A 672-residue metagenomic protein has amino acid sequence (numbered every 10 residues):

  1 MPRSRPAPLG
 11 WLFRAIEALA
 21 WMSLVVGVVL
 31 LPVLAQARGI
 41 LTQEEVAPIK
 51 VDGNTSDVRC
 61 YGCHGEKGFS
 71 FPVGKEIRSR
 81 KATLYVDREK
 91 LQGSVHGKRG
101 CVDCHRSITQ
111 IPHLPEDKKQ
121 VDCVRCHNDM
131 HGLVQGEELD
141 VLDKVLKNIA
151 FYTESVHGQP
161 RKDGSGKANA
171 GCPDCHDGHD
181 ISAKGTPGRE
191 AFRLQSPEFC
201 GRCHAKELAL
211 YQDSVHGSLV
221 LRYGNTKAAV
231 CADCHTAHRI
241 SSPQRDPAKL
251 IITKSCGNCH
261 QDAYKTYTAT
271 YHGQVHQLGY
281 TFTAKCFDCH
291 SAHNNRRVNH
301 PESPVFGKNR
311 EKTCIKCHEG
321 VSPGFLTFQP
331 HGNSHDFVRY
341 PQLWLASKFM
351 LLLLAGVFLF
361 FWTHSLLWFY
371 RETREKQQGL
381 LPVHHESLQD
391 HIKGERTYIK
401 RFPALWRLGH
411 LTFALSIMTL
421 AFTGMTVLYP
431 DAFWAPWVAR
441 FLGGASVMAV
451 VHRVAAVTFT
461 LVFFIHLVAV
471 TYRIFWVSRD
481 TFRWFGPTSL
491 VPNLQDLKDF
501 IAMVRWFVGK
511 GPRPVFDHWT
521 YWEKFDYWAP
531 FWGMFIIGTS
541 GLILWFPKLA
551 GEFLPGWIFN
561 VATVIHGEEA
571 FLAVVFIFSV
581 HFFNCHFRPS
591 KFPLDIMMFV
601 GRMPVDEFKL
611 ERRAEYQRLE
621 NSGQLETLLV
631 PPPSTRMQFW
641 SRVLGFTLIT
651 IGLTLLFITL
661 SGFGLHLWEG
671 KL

Functional and structural regions predicted by a protein language model:
M1-R5, T627: Short, intrinsically disordered terminal tails adjacent to the first/last structured region
R3, L12-W21, G27-A404, W434 (+2 more regions): Short sequence/structural segments immediately N-terminal
E17, L30-R38, E311, K316 (+1 more regions): Membrane-embedded alpha-helical bundles that constitute the cytochrome b-like, heme-associated redox core of multi-pass
